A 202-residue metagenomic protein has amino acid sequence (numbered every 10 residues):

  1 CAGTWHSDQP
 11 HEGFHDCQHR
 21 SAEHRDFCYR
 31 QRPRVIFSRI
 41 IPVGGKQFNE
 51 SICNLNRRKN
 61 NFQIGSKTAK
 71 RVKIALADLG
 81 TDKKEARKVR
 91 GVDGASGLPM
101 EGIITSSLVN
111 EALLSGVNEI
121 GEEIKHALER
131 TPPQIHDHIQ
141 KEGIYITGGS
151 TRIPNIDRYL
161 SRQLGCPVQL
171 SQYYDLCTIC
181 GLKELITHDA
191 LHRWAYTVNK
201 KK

Functional and structural regions predicted by a protein language model:
C1-C17, K183-T187, L191: Conserved phosphate-binding catalytic cores of ATP/NTP-utilizing and phosphoryl-transfer enzymes
D8-V35, K83-K84, P154: Gly/Thr-rich phosphate-binding beta-strand-loop-beta motif of the actin/hexokinase/Hsp70
Q18, I52, I124, I146 (+1 more regions): Residue-level signature of catalytic and energy-coupling elements of molecular machines, predominantly ATP/GTP-dependent
Q31-N118, E129: Phosphate-binding glycine-rich/basic clefts of nucleotide- and phosphate-handling proteins, predominantly
A77, T81, H136-L160: Glycine-rich phosphate-binding loops at beta-strand->alpha-helix junctions
A112-Q140, L185-D189: Phosphate/ATP-binding catalytic cores across multiple sugar-kinase/actin-like superfamilies, primarily ASKHA
R158-K183, H192: Conserved phosphate-binding/catalytic loops in two-lobed NTP-binding clefts
T187-K202: Short, charged, intrinsically disordered terminal tails
